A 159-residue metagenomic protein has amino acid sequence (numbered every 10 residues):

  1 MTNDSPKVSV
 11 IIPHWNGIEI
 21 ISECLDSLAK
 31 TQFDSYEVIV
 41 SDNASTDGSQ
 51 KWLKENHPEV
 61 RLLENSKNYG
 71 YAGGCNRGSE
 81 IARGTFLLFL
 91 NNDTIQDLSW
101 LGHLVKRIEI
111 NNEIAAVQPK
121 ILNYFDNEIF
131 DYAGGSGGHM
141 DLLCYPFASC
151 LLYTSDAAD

Functional and structural regions predicted by a protein language model:
P6-S9, E37: Cell-envelope/extracellular polymer assembly enzymes that use nucleotide-activated donors
L25-D26, Q50, N76, G84 (+1 more regions): Short alpha-helix within the catalytic core of nucleotide-sugar-dependent glycosyltransferases
S27, D42-K51, K67: A conserved acidic beta->alpha catalytic loop
S27-S35: Short, acidic, metal-binding catalytic loop of nucleotide-sugar glycosyltransferases
N65-A82, N92: Glycine-rich, basic loop-to-helix element that forms the pyrophosphate-binding segment of sugar-nucleotide handling
L87: Short aromatic/hydrophobic "clamp" motif used to bind/position activated sugar donors
L98-A133, G138-M140: Conserved donor NDP-sugar-binding/catalytic core segment of glycosyltransferases
Y153-D159: Conserved small/polar residues in nucleotide/adenosyl-binding loops
